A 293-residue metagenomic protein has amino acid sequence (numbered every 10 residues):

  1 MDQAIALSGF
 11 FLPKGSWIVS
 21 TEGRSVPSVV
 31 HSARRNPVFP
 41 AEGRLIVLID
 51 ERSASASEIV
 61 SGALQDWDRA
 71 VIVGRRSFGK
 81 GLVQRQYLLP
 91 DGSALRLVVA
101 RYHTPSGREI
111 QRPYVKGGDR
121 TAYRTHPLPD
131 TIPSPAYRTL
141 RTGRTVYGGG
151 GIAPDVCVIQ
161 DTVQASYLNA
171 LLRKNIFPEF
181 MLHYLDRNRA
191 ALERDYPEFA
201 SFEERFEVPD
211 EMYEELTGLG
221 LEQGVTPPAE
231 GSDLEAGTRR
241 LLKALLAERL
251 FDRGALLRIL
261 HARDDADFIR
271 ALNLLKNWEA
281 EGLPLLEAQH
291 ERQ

Functional and structural regions predicted by a protein language model:
M1-S55, L82-L89, H103: Gly/Ser/Thr-rich loop/hinge elements
S8-I18, E22, I49-S53, D68 (+8 more regions): Sec/Tat-exported extracytoplasmic proteins
S8-L12, P37-P40, Q65-D68, D91-S93 (+3 more regions): Short, low-complexity, polar/charged sequence segments that are solvent-exposed and flexible
F11, L45, L64, G107 (+2 more regions): Terminal peptide-recognition signature
A56, D68-R69, V73-R75, G79-L140: Polar, glycine-rich mid-to-C-terminal structural blocks that act as macromolecule-binding/assembly scaffolds
E58-S61: Extended C-terminal subregions enriched in glycine
E109-I110, Y114-Q293: Conserved functional hotspot residues or short segments at active or partner-binding sites across diverse domains
